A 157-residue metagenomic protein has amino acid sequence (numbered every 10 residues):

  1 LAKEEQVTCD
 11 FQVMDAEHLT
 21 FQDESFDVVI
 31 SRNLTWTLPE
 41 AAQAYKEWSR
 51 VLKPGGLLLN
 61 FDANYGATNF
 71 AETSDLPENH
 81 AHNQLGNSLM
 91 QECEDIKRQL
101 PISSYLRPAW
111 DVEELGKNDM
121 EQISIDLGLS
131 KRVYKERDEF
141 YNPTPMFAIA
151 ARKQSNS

Functional and structural regions predicted by a protein language model:
L1-H18: Class I SAM-dependent methyltransferase SAM/SAH-binding core
M14-V29: A short acidic, Gly/Pro-enriched loop at the edge of an enzyme's catalytic core that lines a small-molecule cofactor
V28-A42: A short SAM/SAH-binding and catalytic strip from SAM-dependent methyltransferases
A42-L57: A short glycine-rich, Lys/Arg-flanked "PGG" loop and its adjoining helix->strand segment in the class I
L57-L89: Conserved class I S-adenosyl-L-methionine
M90-I102: Short glycine/proline- and acidic residue-enriched helix-loop micro-motifs that form flexible lids or anion-recognition
P101-D126: Short alpha-helix
N118-D119, G128, K135-S157: Core SAM-dependent methyltransferase catalytic element
